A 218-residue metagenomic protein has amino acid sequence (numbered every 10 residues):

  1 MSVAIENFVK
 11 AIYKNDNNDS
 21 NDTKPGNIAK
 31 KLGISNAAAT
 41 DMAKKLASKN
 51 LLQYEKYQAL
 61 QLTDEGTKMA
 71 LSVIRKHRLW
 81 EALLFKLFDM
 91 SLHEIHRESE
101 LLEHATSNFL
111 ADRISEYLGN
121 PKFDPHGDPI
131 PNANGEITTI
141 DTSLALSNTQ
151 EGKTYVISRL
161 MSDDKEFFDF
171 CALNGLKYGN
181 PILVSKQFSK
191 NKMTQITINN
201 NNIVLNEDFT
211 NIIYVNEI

Functional and structural regions predicted by a protein language model:
S2-I34: N-terminal helix-turn-helix DNA-binding core of bacterial DNA-binding proteins
A37, H93: Key DNA-contact positions within bacterial/archaeal DNA-binding proteins
A43-K44: Short, hydrophobic-biased segments on the C-terminal half of alpha helices that form "recognition helices"
A47-E55: A short, conserved structural fragment
Q58-H77: Basic, amphipathic "hinge/linker" alpha-helix immediately C-terminal to the N-terminal HTH DNA-binding motif
L71-L92: Short, amphipathic alpha-helical interaction segments positioned at domain boundaries
H104-F209: Mid-protein regulatory/catalytic core that forms ligand/cofactor-binding pockets and protein-protein interaction
